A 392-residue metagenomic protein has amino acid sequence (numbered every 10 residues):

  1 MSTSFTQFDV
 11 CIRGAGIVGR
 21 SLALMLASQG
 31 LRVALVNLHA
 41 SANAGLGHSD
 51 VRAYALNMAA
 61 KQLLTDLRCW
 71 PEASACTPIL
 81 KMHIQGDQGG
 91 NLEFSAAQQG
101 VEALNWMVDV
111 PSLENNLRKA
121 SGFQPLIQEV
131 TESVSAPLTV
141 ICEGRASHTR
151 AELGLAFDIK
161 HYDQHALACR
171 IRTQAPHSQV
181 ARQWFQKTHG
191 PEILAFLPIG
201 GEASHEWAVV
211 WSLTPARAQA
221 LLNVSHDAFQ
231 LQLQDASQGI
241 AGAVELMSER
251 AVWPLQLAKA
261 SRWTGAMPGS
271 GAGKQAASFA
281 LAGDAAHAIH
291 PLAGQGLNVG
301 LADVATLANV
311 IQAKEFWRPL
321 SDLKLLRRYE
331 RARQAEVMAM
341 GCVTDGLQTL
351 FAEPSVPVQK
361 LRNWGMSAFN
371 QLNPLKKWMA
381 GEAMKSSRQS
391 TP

Functional and structural regions predicted by a protein language model:
S2-C11, A15-L80: Glycine-rich FAD cofactor-binding loop and adjacent beta-loop-alpha segment at the N-terminus of flavoprotein
F5, N57, Q62-D66, A75-E152 (+1 more regions): Conserved N-terminal helical subregion
V10, V33, P137-T139, A280: Hydrophobic "anchor" residues on beta-strands that sit immediately upstream of conserved functional sites
R13, V36, C142, G283 (+1 more regions): Active-site flanking residues adjacent to catalytic metal/cofactor-binding acidic residues
L64, L138-L255, K259: Conserved FAD-binding catalytic core of PHBH/FMO-like flavoproteins
R217-I311, F316-S321: FAD/FMN-dependent oxidoreductases across multiple families
N309-P392: C-terminal helical "tail/cap" subdomain of flavin- and related membrane-associated enzymes
